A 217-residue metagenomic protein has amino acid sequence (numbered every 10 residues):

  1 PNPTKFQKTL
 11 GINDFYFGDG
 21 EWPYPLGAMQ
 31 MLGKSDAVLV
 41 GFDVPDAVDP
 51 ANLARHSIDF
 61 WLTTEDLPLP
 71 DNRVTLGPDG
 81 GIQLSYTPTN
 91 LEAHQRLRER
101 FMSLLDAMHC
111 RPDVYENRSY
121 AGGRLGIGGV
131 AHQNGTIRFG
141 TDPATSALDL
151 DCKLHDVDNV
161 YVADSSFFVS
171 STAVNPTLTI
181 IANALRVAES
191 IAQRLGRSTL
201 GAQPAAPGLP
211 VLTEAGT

Functional and structural regions predicted by a protein language model:
P1-F15, D164, T177-T179, N183 (+1 more regions): Glycine-rich loop(s) and the adjacent beta-strand/alpha-helix scaffold that form part
P1-R98, V130-Q133, H155, V162-V169 (+1 more regions): FAD cofactor-binding and catalytic pocket of flavoenzymes
N2, A121, L125-G129, S190-T217: Active-site-proximal substrate-binding core of FAD-dependent oxidoreductases
P68-R73, R111, I191-G196: Short helix-capping/linker segments at secondary-structure and domain boundaries
T75, D149, V174-N175, I181: Composition- and surface-driven signal marking solvent-exposed, interaction-prone regions in large proteins
P88-L91, S103-L104, D113-V114, N175 (+3 more regions): Short, surface-exposed, polar/charged, turn-prone segments marking secondary-structure boundaries
T89, A93-S170, T177: A glycine-rich dinucleotide-binding beta-alpha-beta segment and adjacent secondary-structure elements that constitute
